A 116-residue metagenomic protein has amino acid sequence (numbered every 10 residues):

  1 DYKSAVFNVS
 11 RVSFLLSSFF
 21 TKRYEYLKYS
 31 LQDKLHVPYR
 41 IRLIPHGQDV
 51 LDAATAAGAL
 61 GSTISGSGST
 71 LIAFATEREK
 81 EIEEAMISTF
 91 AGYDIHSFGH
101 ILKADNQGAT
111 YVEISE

Functional and structural regions predicted by a protein language model:
D1-S18, L27: Anionic-ligand binding region
F19-E116: Glycine-rich, charge-dense phosphate/pyrophosphate-binding loop(s) and the adjacent flexible "lid"/catalytic subdomain
